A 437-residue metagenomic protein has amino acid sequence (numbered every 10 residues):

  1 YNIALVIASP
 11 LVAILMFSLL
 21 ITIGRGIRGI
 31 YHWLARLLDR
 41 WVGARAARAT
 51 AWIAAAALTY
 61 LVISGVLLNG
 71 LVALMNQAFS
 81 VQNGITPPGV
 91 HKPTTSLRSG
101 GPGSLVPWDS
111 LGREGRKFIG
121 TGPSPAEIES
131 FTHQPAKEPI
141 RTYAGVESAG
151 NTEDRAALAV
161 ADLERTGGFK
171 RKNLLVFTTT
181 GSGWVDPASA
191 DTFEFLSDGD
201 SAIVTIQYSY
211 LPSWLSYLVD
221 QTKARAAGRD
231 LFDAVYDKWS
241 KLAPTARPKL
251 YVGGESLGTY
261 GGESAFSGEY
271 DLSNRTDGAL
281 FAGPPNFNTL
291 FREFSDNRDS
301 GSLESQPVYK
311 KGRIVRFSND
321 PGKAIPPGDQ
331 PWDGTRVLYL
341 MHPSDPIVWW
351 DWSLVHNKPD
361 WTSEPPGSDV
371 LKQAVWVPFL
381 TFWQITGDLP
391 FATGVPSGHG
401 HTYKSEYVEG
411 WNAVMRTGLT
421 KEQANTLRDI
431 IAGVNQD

Functional and structural regions predicted by a protein language model:
Y1-P248, G268-D437: C-terminal His-loop and adjacent cap/lid subdomain of alpha/beta-hydrolase
V252-T259: Gly/Ala-rich beta-loop-alpha elbow adjacent to hydrolase catalytic centers
T259-Y270: Short glycine-enriched nucleophile-adjacent loop and the immediately C-terminal alpha-helix near the catalytic center
